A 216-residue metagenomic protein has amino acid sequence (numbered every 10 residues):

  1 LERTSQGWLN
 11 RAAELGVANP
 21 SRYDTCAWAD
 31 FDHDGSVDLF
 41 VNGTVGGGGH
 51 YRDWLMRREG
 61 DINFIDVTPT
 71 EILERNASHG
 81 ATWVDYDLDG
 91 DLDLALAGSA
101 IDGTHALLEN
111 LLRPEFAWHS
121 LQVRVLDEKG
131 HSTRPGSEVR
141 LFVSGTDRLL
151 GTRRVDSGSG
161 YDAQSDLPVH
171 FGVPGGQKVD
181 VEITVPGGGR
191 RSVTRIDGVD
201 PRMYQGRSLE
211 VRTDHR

Functional and structural regions predicted by a protein language model:
L1-R11, G49-D66, D102-W118: Beta-propeller blade repeat segments, especially FG-GAP/WD-type strand-to-loop junctions in 6- to 7-bladed propeller
S5, A13-G16, F31, V45 (+5 more regions): Disulfide-stabilized cysteine-rich extracellular repeat microdomains
L9-R22, I65-N76, G130-H131: Short loop/turn motifs that recur once per blade in beta-propeller domains
R22-T25, Y51, A77-H79, G103: Beta-rich catalytic cores
Y23-H33, H79-L88: Beta-propeller blade termini
H33-N42, D89-A97: Acidic/hydrophobic-patterned starts of short beta strands in beta-sheet-rich repeat architectures
N42-G49: Short, conserved, GDST-rich strand-edge loop motifs in beta-rich repeat architectures
N63, P69-E74, T82, L88-R216: Gly/Ser/Thr/Pro-enriched helix-cap/hinge segments flanking short amphipathic alpha-helices
